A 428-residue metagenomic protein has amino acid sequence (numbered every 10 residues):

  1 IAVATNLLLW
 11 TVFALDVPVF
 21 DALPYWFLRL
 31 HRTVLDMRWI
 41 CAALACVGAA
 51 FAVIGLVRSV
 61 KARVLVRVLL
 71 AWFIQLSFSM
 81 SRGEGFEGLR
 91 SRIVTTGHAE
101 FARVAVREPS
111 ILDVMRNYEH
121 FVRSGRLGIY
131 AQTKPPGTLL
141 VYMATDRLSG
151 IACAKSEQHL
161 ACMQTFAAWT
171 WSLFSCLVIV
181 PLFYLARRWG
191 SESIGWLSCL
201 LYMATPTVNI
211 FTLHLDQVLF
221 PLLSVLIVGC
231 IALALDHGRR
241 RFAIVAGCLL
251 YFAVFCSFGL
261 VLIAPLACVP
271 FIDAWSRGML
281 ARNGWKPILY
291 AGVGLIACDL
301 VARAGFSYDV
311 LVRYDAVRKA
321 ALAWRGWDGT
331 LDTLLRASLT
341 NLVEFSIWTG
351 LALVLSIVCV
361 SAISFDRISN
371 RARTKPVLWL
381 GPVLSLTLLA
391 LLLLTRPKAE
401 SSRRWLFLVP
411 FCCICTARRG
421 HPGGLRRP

Functional and structural regions predicted by a protein language model:
I1-A4, H31-G97, K286-G292, R426: Start-transfer (signal-anchor) and selected internal transmembrane alpha helices of multi-pass inner/ER membrane
A4-P24, V269-I363: Membrane-lumen/periplasm interface segments of specific transmembrane helices in polyprenyl phosphate-linked
V47-G55, A161, T165-W189, L226: Transmembrane-helix motifs of polytopic, lipid-linked glycan transferases
V47-V53, I272, I347-K375, T387-L391: Hydrophobic, aromatic-rich transmembrane alpha-helices and their immediate juxtamembrane boundary segments
P181, L219-G238, L249-L250, F411-C415: Specific aromatic-rich, kink-prone transmembrane helix
R188, G278-P287, V358-L384: Membrane-interface helix-loop-helix junctions at transmembrane boundaries of multi-pass membrane enzymes, predominantly
T207, T212-F220, S401: Short acidic/glycine- and proline-prone juxtamembrane loop motifs at membrane-interface regions of multi-pass membrane
N209-I210, R241-F258, A264-A267: Membrane-interface alpha helices of multi-pass inner-membrane proteins
